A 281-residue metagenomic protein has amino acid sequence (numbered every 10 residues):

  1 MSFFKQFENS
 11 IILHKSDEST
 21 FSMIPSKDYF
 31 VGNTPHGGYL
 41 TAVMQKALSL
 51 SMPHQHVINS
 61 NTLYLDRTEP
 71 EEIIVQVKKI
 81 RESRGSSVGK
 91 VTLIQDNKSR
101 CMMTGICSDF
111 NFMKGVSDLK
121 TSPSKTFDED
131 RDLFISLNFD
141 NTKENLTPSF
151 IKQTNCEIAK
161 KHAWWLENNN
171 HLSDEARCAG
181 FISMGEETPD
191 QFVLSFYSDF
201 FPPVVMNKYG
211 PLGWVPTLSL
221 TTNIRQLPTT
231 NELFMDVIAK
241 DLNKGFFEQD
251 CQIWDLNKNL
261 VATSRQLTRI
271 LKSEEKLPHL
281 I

Functional and structural regions predicted by a protein language model:
M1-I281: Terminal targeting signals and extreme-terminal segments of soluble enzymes
